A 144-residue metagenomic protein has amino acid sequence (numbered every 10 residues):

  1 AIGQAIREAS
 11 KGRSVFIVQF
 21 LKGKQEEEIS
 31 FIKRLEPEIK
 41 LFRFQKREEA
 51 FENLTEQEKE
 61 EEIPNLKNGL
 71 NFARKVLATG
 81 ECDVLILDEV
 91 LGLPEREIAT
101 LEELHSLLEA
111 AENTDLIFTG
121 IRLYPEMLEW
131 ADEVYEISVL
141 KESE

Functional and structural regions predicted by a protein language model:
A1-K75: Conserved P-loop
G12-V15, G80, S138: Hydrophobic alpha-helical elements and their junctions with loops/disorder across both membrane and soluble proteins
Q19, E89-V90: Short glycine-centered, acidic/aromatic-flanked micro-motifs in structured strand/loop junctions that mark active-site
E36-K40, E81, N113: A short helix-to-beta-strand connector/capping loop
R74-A78, V90-E144: Replace "adjacent to P-loop NTPase cores in ATP/GTP-dependent enzymes" with "adjacent to NTP-binding cores
